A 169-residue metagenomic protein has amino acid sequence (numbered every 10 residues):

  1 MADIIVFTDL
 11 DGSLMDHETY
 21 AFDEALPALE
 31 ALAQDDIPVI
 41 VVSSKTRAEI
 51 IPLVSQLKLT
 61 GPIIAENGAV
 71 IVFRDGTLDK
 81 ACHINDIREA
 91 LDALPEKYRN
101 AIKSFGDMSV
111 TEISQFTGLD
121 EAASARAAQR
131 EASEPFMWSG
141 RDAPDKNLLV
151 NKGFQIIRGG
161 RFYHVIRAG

Functional and structural regions predicted by a protein language model:
M1-I5, F22, A28, Y163-G169: Mg2+-dependent phosphoryl-transfer enzymes with acidic/Ser/Thr/Gly-rich catalytic loops
A2-T19: Asp-based phosphoryl-transfer active-site loop
D9-D11, N67-G68, G159: Fold-independent oxyanion-binding glycine-rich loops and adjacent beta-strand/coil segments at enzyme active sites
D11, T46, G140-R141: Short, glycine/serine-rich, charged loops/turns that create anion-binding and catalytic segments at active sites
S13-L14, D35-D36, L94-E96, R130-E134 (+1 more regions): A short, structure-level motif marking secondary-structure boundaries and short turns
L14, T77-L78, Q155: Short, solvent-exposed loop/turn motifs
T19-D107: Active-site phosphate-binding/coordination module
A101-G169: Conserved acidic, metal-coordinating active-site core of Asp-based, Mg2+-dependent phosphoryl-transfer enzymes
